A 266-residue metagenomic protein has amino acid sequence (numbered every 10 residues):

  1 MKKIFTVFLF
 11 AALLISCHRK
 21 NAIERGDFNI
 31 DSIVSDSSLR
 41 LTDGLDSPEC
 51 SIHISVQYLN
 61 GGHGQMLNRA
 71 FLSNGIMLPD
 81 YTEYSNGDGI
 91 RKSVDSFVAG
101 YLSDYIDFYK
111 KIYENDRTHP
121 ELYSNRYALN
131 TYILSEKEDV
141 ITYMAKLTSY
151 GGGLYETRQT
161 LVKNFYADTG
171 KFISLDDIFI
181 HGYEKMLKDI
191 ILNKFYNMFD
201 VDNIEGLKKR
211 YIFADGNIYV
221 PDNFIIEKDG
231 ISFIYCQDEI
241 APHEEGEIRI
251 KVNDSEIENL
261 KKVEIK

Functional and structural regions predicted by a protein language model:
M1-I15: Sec-dependent bacterial lipoprotein signal peptides
C17-K266: Compositionally biased intrinsically disordered regions enriched in Thr/Gly
